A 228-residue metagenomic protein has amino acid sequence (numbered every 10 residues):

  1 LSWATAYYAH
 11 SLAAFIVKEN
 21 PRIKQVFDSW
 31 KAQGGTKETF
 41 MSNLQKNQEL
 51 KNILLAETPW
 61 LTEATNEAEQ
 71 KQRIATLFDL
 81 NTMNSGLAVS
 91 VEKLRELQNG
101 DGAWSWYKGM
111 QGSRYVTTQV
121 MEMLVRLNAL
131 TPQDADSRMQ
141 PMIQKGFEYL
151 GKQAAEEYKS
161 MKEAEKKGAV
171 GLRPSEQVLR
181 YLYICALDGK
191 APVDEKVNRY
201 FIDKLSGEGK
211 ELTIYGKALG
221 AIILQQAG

Functional and structural regions predicted by a protein language model:
L1-G228: Large, well-folded core regions of big proteins
